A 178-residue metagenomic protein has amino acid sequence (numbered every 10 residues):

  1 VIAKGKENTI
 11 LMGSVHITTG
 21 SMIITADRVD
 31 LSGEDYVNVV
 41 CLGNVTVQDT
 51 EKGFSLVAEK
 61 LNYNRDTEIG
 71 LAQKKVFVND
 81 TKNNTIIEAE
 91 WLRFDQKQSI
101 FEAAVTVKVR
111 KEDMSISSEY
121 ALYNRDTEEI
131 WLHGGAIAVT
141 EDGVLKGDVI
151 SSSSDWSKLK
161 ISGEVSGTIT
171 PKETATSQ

Functional and structural regions predicted by a protein language model:
V1-Q178: Mature-chain termini and adjacent capping regions
